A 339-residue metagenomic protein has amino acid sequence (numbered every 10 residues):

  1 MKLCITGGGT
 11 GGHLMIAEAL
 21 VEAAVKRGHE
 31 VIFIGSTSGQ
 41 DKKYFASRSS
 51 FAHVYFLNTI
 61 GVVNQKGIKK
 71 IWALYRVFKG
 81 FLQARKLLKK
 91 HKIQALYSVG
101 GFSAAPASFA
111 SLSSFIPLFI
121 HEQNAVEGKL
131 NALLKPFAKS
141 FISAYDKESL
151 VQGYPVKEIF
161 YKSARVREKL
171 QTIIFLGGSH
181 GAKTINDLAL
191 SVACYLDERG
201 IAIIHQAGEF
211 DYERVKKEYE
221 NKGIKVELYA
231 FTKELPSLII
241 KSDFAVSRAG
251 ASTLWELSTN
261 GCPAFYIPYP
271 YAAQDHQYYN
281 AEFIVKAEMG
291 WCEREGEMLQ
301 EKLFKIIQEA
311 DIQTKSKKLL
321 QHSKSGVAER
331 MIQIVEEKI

Functional and structural regions predicted by a protein language model:
K2, E30, F51-A52, L112-S163: Active-site-proximal region of nucleotide-activated glycan assembly enzymes, centered on histidine/acidic-rich loops
I5-G8, V25-Y75, D211, E293-G296: Conserved nucleotide-sugar phosphate-binding/catalytic loop shared by glycosyltransferases and other
G39, K43-S50, Q152, E158 (+3 more regions): Donor-nucleotide binding loops and adjacent catalytic segments primarily of GT-B fold Leloir glycosyltransferases
K66-A95: An amphipathic, basic-hydrophobic alpha-helix
I93-A95, I240-W255, C262: Acidic donor-binding loop of glycosyltransferase active sites
A287-T314: C-terminal "capping" alpha-helix adjacent to the active site of nucleotide-linked donor transferases in cell-envelope
E309, K324-I339: C-terminal alpha-helical cap of glycosyltransferases
I312-S325: A short, well-ordered alpha-helix in the C-terminal region of glycosyltransferases
